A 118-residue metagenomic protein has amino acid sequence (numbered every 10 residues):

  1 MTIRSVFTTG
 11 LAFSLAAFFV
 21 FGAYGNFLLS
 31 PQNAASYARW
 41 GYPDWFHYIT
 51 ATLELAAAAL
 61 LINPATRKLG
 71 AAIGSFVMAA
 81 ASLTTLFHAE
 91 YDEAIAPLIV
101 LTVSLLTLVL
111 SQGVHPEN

Functional and structural regions predicted by a protein language model:
M1-Y24, Y48, N63-N118: Extended, low-polarity transmembrane helix blocks
F21-F27, W45-A56: Hydrophobic, membrane-facing alpha-helical anchors
L28-R39, E54-A65: Short juxtamembrane and helix-loop transition motifs at transmembrane-helix boundaries in membrane proteins
Y37-I49, P97-L98: Structural signature of hydrophobic alpha-helical transmembrane segments
